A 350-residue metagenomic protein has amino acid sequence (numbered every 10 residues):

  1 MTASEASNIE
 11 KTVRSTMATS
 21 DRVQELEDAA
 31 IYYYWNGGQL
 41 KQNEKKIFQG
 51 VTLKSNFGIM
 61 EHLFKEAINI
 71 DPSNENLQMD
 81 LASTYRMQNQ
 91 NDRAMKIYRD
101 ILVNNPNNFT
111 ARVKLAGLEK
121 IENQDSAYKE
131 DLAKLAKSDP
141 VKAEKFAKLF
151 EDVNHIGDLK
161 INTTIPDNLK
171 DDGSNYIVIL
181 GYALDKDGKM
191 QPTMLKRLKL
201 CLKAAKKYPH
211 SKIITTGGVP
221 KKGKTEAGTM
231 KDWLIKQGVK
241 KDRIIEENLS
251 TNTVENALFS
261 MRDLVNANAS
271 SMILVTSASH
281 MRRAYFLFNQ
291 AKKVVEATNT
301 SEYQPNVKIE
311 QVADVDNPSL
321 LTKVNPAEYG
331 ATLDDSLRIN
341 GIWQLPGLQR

Functional and structural regions predicted by a protein language model:
T2-N69, E75-M79, S83-V103, F109-T110 (+2 more regions): A structural signal for short, hydrophobic/glycine-enriched beta-strand patches
I121: Gly/Ser-rich helix-loop-strand patches that form or flank binding pockets for ribonucleotide-derived cofactors
V324-R350: Low-complexity, Gly/Ser/Thr/Pro-rich intrinsically disordered linker/tail segments
